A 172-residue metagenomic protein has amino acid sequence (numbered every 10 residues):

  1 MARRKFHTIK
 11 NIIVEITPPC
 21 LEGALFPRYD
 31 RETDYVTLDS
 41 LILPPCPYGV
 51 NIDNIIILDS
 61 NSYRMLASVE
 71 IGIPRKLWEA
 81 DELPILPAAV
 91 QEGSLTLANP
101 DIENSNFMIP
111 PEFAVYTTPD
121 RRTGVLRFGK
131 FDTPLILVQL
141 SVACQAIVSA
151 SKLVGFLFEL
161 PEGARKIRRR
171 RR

Functional and structural regions predicted by a protein language model:
M1-L43, Y48-G49, I56-L58, L66-G124 (+1 more regions): Intrinsic disorder/low-complexity detector
P47-N51, I136-Q139: Short loop/turn motifs at secondary-structure junctions and domain boundaries
I56-V69, L126, C144, L153-L157: Short, structured motif recognition centered on aromatic/hydrophobic residues
N61, T118, V148-S149: Acidic surface patches and DE-rich sequence motifs
I73, F128-K130, F158-L160: Short, structured patches in soluble enzyme cores that scaffold and shape functional sites
T123-F128, L135-I136: Acidic and generally charged, gly/proline-rich low-complexity regions
T133-R172: Mixed-charge, glycine-accented linear interaction segment located at domain edges/termini
